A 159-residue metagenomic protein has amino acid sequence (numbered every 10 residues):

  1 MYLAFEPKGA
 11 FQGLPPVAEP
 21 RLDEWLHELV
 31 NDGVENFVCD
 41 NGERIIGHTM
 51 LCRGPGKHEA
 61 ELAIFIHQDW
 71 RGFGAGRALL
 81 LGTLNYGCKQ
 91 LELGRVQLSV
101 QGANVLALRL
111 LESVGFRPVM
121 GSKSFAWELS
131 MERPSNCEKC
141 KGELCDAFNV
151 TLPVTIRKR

Functional and structural regions predicted by a protein language model:
Y2-Q12, V17, L26, T83 (+3 more regions): Structured catalytic core of nucleotide-sugar glycosyltransferases
A4, Q12-E61, H67: Acetyl-CoA-dependent GNAT
T49, L62, L98, W127-L129: A structural signal for short, well-ordered beta-strand segments
I66, G72-G87, R109-S113: Conserved acetyl-CoA-binding loop-helix of GNAT-fold acetyltransferases
G87-V100: Conserved GNAT acetyl-CoA-binding A-motif
E112-S122: Conserved acetyl-CoA-binding loop of GNAT-fold acetyltransferases
G121-R159: C-terminal "cap" of GNAT-fold acetyltransferases
